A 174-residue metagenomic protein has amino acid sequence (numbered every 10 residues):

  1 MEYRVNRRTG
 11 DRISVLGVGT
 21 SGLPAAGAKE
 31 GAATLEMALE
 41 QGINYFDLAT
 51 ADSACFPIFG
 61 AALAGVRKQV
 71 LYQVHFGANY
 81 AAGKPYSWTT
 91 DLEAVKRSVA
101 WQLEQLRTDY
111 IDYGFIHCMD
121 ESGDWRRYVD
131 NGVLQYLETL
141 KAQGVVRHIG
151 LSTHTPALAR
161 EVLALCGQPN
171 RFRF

Functional and structural regions predicted by a protein language model:
M1-V74, Y136, A142: N-terminal binding-site loop/beta-alpha segment at the start of enzyme catalytic domains that lines or forms
L16-E30, N79-K96, S122-R126: Active-site mouth loops of central-metabolism enzymes
S21-L23, A49-A51, H75-N79, I116-M119 (+1 more regions): Active-site beta-loop-alpha junctions enriched in small/polar residues
E40, Y86-F174: Glycine/proline-rich, positively charged, aromatic-decorated active-site loop/lid region on the catalytic face
A51, G65-L92, H117: Structural motif corresponding to the early beta-alpha repeats
